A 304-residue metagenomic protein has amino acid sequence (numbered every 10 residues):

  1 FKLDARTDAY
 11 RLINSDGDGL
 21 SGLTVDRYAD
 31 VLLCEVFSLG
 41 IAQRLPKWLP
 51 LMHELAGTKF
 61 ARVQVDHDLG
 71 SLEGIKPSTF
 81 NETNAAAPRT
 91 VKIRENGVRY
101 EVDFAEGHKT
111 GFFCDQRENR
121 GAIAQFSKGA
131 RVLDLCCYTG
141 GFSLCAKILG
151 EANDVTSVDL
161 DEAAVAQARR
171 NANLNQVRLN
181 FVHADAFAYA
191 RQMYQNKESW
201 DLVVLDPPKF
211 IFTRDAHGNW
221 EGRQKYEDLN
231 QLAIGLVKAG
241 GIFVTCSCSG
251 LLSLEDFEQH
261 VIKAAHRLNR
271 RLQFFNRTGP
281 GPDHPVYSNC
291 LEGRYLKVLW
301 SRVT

Functional and structural regions predicted by a protein language model:
I13-D26, A42-F113, G121: Non-catalytic substrate-recognition/targeting regions of SAM-dependent transferases
C114-A130: Conserved alpha-helix/loop element of class I SAM-dependent methyltransferases that forms part of the SAM/SAH-binding
G129-Y138: Conserved class I S-adenosyl-L-methionine
T139-A152: Conserved SAM-binding loop of SAM-dependent methyltransferases across substrates and taxa, primarily the Class I
D154-D159: Conserved SAM-binding motif I beta-strand of class I
A163-V204: S-adenosyl-L-methionine
H183, W200-L232, K238: Mobile active-site "lid"/loop adjacent to the S-adenosyl-L-methionine
D228, I242-T304: C-terminal catalytic and target-recognition region of SAM-dependent MTase-like enzymes, primarily methyltransferases
